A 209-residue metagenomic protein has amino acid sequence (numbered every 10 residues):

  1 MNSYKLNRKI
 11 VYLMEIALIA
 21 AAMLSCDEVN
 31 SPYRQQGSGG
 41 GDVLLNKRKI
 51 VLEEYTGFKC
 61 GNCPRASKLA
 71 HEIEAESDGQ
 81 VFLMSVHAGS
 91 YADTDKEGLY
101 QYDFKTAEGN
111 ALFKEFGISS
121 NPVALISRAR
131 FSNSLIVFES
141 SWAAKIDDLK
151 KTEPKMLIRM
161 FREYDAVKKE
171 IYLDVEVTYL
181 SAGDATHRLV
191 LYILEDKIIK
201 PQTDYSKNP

Functional and structural regions predicted by a protein language model:
N2-M14: Bacterial N-terminal signal peptides that target proteins for export
N2-Y4, A21-V51: Bacterial Sec-dependent N-terminal signal peptides
E15-I19: Gram-negative bacterial Sec-dependent N-terminal signal peptides
E28, N62-R65, I126: Disulfide-rich extracellular modules and peptides
G37-G39, L69-E74, L112, A143-D148: Intrinsically disordered, low-complexity boundary segments flanking structured domains
G41-G89: Local sequence-structure signature of Cys/Sec-based thiol-disulfide redox active-site neighborhoods
S85-P209: Short, conserved sequence motifs used for protein processing/export or organelle targeting and for catalysis
